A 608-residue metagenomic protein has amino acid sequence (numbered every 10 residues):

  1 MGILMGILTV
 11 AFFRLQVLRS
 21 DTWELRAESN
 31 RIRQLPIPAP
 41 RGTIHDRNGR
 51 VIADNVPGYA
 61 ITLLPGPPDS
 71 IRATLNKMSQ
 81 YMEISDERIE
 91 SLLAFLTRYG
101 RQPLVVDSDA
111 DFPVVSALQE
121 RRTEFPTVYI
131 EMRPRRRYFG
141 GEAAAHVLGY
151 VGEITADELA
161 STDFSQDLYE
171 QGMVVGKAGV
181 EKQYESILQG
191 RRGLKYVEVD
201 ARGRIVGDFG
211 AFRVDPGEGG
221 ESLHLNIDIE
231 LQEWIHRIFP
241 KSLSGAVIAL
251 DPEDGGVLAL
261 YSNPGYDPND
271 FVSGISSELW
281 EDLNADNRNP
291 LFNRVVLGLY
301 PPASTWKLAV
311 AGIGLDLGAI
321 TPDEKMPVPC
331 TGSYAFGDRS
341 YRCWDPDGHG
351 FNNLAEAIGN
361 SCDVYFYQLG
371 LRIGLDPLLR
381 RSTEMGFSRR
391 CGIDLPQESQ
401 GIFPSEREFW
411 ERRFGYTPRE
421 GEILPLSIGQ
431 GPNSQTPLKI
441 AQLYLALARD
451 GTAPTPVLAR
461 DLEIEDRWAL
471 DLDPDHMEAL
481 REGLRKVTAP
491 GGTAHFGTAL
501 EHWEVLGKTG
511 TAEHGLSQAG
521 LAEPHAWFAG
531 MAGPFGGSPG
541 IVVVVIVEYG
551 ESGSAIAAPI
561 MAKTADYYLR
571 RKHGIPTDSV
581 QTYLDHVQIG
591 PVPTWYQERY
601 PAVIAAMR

Functional and structural regions predicted by a protein language model:
M1-F212, P216, K241-A246, P252 (+5 more regions): Membrane-proximal periplasmic segments of bacterial cell-envelope enzymes, especially penicillin-binding proteins
A39, S222, S244, L291 (+1 more regions): Short coil/loop residues immediately preceding or within conserved phosphate-binding loops of NTP-utilizing enzyme
A53, V199-V214, P252-T305, A309-V547 (+2 more regions): Beta-lactam-recognizing serine transpeptidase/beta-lactamase-like catalytic domain environment
R72-N76, Q80, F112, S116-E120 (+21 more regions): Solvent-exposed, polar/charged alpha-helical surfaces in well-ordered, non-transmembrane soluble domains, broadly
I89-R98, R135, Y184, V247-D254 (+5 more regions): Acidic/histidine-enriched alpha-helical segments
G219-F239, Y261-N263, L584, Y596-R608: N-terminal leader/targeting segments and the immediately adjacent pre-domain N-terminus
E230-I248, G265-N269, P290: Beta-lactamase-like hydrolase cores
I464-W468, A558-R608: Short, gly/Ser/Thr-rich active-site loops of penicillin-recognizing serine hydrolases
